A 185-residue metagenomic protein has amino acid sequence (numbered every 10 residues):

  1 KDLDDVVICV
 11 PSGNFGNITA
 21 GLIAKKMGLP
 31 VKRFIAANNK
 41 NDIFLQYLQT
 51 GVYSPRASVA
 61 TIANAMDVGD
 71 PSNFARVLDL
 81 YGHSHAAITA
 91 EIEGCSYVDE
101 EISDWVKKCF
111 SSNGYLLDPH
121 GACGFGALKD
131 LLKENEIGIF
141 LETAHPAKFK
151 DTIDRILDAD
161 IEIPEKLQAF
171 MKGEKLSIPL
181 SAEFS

Functional and structural regions predicted by a protein language model:
K1-S185: PLP-dependent amino-acid enzyme catalytic core
